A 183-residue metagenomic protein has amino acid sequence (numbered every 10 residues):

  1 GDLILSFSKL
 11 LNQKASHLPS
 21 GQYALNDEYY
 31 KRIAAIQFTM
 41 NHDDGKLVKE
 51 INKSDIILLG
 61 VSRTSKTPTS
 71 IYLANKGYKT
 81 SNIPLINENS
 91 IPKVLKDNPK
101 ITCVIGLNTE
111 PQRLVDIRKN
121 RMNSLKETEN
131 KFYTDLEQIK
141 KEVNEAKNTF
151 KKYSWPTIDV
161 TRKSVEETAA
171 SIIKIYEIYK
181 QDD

Functional and structural regions predicted by a protein language model:
G1-R32, R113-I117: Long, charge-dense
I33-T80: Internal active-site segments that recognize and position negatively charged phosphoryl groups and nucleotide moieties
T80-I91: Short beta-strand-centered segment that lines the nucleotide-binding/catalytic pocket of NTP-utilizing
S81-I83, C103-L107, P156-I158: Hydrophobic/aromatic beta-strand patches that form the interior of the parallel beta-sheet core in alpha/beta enzyme
N87-N89, E110-L114, S164-V165: Conserved nucleotide-binding/hydrolysis micro-motifs of P-loop NTPases
C103-K141: A glycine- and Lys/Arg-enriched "phosphate-lid" helix/loop adjacent to the NTP-binding pocket of small-molecule kinases
T149-D183: NTP-dependent small-molecule kinase module
